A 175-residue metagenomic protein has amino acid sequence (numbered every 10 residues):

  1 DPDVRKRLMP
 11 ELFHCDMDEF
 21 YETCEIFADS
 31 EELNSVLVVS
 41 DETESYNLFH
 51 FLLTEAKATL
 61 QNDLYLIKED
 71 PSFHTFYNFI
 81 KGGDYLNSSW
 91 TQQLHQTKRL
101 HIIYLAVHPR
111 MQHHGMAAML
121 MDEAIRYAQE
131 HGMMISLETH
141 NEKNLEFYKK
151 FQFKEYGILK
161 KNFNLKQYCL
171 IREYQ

Functional and structural regions predicted by a protein language model:
P2-E25: Active-site rim helix/loop that mediates acceptor-substrate recognition in acyltransferases
E22-S40: Conserved beta-hairpin
V36-Y104: Conserved acyl-donor/pantetheine-binding loop and adjacent beta-alpha core of acyl/acetyltransferases and related
G83-W90, E123, Y127, K150: Hydrophobic, well-ordered beta-alpha structural blocks that scaffold small-molecule cofactor pockets
R99-L100, Y127-H140: Conserved GNAT acetyl-CoA-binding A-motif
I103-Q112, S136-L145, N162-L165, R172-Y174: Conserved beta-strand-loop-alpha-helix junction that forms the acyl-donor binding cleft
Y104-V107, H113-R126: Conserved acetyl-CoA-binding loop-helix of GNAT-fold acetyltransferases
A118, E130-G132, N141-I158, N162: Conserved active-site alpha-helix within GNAT-family acetyltransferase domains
